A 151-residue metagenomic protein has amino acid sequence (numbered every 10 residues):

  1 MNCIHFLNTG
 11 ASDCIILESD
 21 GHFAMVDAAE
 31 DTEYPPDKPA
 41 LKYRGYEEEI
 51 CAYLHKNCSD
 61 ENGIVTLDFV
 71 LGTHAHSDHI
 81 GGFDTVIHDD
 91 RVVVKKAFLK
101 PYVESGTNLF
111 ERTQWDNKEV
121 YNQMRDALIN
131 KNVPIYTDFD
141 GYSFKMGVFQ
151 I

Functional and structural regions predicted by a protein language model:
M1-G63: Conserved beta-strand hairpin/beta-sheet module of binuclear metal-dependent hydrolase folds, prominently
M1-N2, T9, K56, G63 (+1 more regions): Flexible, acidic/histidine-containing loops and adjacent segments that form or flank the divalent-metal
A11-D13, E30-E33, A75-H79, V103-G106: Solvent-exposed loop/turn segments at secondary-structure junctions within structured extracellular/periplasmic domains
H22-A24, T66-F69, K96: Structural motif
D37-L41, D68-L71, F110-T113: Second-shell loop/turn segments in exported
T66-D78: Metallo-beta-lactamase
